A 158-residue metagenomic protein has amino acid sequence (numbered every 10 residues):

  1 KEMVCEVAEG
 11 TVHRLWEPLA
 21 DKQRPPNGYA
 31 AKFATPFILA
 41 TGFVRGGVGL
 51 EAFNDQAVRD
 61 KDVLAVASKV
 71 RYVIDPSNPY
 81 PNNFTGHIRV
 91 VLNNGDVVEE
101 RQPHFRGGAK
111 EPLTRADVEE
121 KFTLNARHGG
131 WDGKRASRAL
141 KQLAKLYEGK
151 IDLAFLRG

Functional and structural regions predicted by a protein language model:
K1-G158: Terminal-appendage/accessory-domain detector
